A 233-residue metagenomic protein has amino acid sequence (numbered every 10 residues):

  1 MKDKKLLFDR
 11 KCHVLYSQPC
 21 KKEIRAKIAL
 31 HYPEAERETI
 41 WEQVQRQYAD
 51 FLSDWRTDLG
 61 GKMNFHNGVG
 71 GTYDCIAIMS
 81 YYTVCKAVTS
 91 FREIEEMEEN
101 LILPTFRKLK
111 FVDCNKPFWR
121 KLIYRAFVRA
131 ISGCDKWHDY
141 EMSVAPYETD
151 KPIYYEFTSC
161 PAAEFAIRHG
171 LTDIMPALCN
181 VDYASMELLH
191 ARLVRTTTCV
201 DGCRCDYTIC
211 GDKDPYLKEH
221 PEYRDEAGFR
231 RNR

Functional and structural regions predicted by a protein language model:
M1-C85: N-terminal, charged low-complexity regulatory/assembly segments
F65-N67, A166-H169, R224: A short, structure-level motif marking secondary-structure boundaries and short turns
Y73-R168: Amphipathic interaction/junction segments at domain boundaries or subunit interfaces
E141-D201: Short, hydrophobic/π-rich interface segment
A162-E164, D212-E219: Short, charged/polar, Gly/Pro-enriched secondary-structure boundary elements
A184, E222-R233: Short, cationic low-complexity segments
T196, G202-D212: C-terminal edge-of-domain segments
D206-T208, E219, D225: N-terminal functional module detector in eukaryotic proteins
